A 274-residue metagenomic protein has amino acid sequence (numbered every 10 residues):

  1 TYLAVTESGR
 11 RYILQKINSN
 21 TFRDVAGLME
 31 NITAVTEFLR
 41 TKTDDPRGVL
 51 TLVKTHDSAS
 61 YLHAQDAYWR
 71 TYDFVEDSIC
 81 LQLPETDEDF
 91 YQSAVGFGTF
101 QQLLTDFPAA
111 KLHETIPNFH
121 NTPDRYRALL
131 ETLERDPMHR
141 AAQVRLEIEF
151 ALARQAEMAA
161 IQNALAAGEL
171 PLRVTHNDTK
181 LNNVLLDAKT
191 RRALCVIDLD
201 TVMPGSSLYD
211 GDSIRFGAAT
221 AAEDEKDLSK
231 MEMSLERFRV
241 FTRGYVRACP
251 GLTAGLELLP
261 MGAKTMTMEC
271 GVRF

Functional and structural regions predicted by a protein language model:
T1-E7: Conserved ATP phosphate-binding architecture of protein kinases
R10-N31, E37-K111: ATP-binding pocket architecture of kinase catalytic cores
R11, W69, L172-V174, L194-V196 (+1 more regions): Hydrophobic "anchor" residues on beta-strands that sit immediately upstream of conserved functional sites
Q15-A26, V75-V95, D106-H176, L181-C195 (+2 more regions): ATP-dependent phospho-/nucleotidyl transfer catalytic cores
V53-D57, H113, D124, F238-T242: Alpha-helical transmembrane segments of bacterial inner-membrane membrane proteins
N182-A221: Catalytic activation segment of kinase domains across protein kinase-like and atypical kinase folds
L208-P250, M266-F274: Active-site activation/catalytic loop segments of kinase-like enzymes and analogous catalytic loops in related
T253-M266: All-alpha amphipathic helical-bundle segments outside canonical DNA-binding/catalytic cores that form hydrophobic
